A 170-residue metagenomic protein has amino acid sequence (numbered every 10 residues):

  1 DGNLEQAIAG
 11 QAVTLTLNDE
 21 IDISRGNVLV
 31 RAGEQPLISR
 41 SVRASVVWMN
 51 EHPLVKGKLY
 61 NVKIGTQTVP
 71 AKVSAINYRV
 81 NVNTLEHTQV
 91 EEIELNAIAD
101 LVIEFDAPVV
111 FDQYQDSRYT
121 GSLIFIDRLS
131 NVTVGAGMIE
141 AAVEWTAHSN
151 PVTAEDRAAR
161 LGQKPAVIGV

Functional and structural regions predicted by a protein language model:
D1-P165: C-terminal effector/interaction modules appended to NTPase cores
V167-V170: Glycine-rich phosphate-binding P-loop
